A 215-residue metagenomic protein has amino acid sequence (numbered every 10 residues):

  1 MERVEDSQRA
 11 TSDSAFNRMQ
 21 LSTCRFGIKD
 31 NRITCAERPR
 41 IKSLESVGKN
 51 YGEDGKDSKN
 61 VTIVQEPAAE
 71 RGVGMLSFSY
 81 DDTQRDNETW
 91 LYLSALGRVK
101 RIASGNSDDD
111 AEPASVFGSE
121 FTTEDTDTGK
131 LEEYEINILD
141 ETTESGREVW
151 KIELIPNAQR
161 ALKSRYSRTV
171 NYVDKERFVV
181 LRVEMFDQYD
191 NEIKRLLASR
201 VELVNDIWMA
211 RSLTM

Functional and structural regions predicted by a protein language model:
M1-A95: N-terminal mature ectodomain segment of secretory-pathway/periplasmic proteins
D6, L21, G129-L131, A161 (+1 more regions): A generic signature of intrinsically disordered, low-complexity regions enriched in glycine/proline and charged/polar
D6, S43-G52, E135-T143, S199-V201: Short amphipathic beta-strand and strand-loop transition segments with alternating hydrophobic
T11, K56, K130, G146-E148: A short, polar/charged loop/turn motif at coil->beta-strand junctions and beta-hairpin connectors
E45-G52, V61-T62, S104-D108, E132-N137 (+1 more regions): Short, surface-exposed, charge-dense and proline/glycine-enriched linear segments
V61, E141-T142, R168: Intrinsically disordered/low-complexity terminal segments and short unstructured peptides
Q65, L76, N87-Y92, R98-D127 (+1 more regions): Gly/Pro-enriched, hydrophobic low-complexity segments that function as extracytoplasmic propeptides/linkers
G118-N137, E141-T142: Surface-exposed beta-loop interaction hotspot
